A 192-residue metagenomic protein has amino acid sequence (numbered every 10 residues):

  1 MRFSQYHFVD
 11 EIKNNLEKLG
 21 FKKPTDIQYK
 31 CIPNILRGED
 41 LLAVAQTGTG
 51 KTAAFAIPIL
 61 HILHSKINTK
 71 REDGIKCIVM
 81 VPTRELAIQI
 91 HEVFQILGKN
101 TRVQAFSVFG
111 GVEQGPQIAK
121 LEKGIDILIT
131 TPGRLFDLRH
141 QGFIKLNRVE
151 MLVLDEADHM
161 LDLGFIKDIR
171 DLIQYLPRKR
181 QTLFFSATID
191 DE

Functional and structural regions predicted by a protein language model:
M1-V44: Conserved pre-motif I regulatory segment
Q5, P24, V79, L128 (+3 more regions): Conserved SAM-binding loop
E11-N14, K18-F21, K70-H140, R148-M151 (+1 more regions): Conserved nucleic-acid-binding Ia/Ib motif block in the N-terminal RecA-like helicase ATPase lobe
Y29-L41, T52-K70, I88, V93-L97 (+2 more regions): Walker A/P-loop NTP-binding motif
L42-V44, I78, L183: Short hydrophobic/aromatic beta-strand immediately N-terminal to the Walker A/P-loop
A45-T49: The conserved Walker
P58, I96, K120, R134 (+2 more regions): Alpha-helical transmission elements in cytosolic ATPase-linked domains
K145-E192: Post-DEXD/H (motif II) to motif III coupling segment of the RecA-like Helicase ATP-binding lobe
